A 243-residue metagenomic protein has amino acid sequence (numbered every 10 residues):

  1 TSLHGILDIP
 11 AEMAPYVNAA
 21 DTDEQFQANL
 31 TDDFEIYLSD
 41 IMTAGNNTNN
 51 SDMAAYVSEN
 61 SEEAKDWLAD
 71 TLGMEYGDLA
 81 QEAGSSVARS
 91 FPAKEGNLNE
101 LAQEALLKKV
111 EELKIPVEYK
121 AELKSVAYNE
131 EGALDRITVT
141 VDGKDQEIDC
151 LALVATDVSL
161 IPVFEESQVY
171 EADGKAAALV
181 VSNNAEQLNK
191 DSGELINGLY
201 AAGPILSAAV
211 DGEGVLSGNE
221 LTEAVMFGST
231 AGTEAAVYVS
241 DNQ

Functional and structural regions predicted by a protein language model:
S2-P116, E122-S125, E165-E166, V181: Conserved N-terminal/central alpha/beta ligand/cofactor-binding core
H4-D8, D21, Q25-N29, N97 (+5 more regions): Alpha-helix capping and helix-loop boundary segments enriched in small/acidic/polar residues
Y119-D135: A conserved short coil-to-beta-strand element within the FAD-binding core of flavoproteins
S125, F164-A209: A glycine-rich dinucleotide-binding beta-alpha-beta segment and adjacent secondary-structure elements that constitute
V141-L153, L195-I196: Core beta-strand elements of the Rossmann-like FAD/NAD(P) dinucleotide-binding domain in flavoenzyme oxidoreductases
C150, V154-D157, A202-I205: Short, well-ordered coil/turn residues at beta-beta hairpins and beta-strand->alpha-helix junctions within
A155-E166: Flavin (primarily FAD) binding-site architecture
L206-V239: A conserved FAD-binding loop/helix module that cradles the flavin
